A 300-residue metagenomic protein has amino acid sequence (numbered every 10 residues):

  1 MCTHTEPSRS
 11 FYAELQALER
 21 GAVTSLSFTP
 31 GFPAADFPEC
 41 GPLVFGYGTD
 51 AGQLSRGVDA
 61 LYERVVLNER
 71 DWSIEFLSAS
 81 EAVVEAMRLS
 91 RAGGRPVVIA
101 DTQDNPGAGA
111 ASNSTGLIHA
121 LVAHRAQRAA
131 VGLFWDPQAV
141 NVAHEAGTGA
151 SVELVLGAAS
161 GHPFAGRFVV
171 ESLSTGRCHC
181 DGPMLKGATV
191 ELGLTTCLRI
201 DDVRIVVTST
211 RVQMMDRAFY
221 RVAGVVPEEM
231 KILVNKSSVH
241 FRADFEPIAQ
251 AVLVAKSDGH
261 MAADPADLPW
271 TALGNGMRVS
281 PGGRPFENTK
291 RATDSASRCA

Functional and structural regions predicted by a protein language model:
M1-D202, V206-V207: Hard-cation-handling environments
V44, V66, G182-A300: Extended hydrophobic packing segments that form well-structured cores
